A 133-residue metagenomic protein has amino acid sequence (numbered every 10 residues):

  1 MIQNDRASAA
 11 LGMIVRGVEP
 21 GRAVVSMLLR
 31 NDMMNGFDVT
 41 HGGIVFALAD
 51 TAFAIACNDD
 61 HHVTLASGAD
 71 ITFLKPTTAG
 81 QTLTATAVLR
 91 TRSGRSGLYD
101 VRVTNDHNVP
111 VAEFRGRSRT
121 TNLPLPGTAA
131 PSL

Functional and structural regions predicted by a protein language model:
M1-S26, R30-N31, A129-L133: Non-catalytic linker/capping segments at the edges of enzyme domains
A9-L11, G21-A23, G42, V63-A69 (+3 more regions): A generic structural signal for short beta-strands and their flanking turns/coil linkers
P20-G21, R30-M33, T51-A52, A79: Short, charged/polar surface micro-motifs in flexible loops or helix N-caps
S26-L28, D70-T72, T86-V88, R102 (+1 more regions): Residue-level recognition of well-ordered beta-strand positions that form the cores of beta-sheet-rich folds across
M34-A54, N58: Compact, glycine-rich, soluble single-domain proteins
D38, H61-H62, N108: Detector for glycine-centered tight turns/loop "hinges" at secondary-structure junctions
A54-T84, L89: Hydrophobic beta-strand-centered segment that forms part of the acyl-chain substrate-binding groove
T77-A79, R90-L133: HotDog/MaoC-like acyl-thioester-processing domains
